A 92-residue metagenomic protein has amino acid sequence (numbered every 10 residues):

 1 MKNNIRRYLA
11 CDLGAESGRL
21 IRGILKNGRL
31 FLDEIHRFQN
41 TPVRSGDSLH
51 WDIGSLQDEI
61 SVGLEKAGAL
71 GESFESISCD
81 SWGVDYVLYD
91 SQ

Functional and structural regions predicted by a protein language model:
M1-Q92: N-terminal glycine/serine-rich phosphate-binding loop of ATP-dependent small-molecule kinases, especially carbohydrate
